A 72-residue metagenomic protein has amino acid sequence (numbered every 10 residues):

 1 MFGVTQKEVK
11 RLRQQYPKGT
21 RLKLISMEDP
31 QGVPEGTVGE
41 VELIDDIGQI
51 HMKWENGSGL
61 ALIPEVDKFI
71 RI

Functional and structural regions predicted by a protein language model:
F2-R13, P17-I72: Basic/aromatic-rich interaction segments and small domains that mediate binding to polyanionic partners
